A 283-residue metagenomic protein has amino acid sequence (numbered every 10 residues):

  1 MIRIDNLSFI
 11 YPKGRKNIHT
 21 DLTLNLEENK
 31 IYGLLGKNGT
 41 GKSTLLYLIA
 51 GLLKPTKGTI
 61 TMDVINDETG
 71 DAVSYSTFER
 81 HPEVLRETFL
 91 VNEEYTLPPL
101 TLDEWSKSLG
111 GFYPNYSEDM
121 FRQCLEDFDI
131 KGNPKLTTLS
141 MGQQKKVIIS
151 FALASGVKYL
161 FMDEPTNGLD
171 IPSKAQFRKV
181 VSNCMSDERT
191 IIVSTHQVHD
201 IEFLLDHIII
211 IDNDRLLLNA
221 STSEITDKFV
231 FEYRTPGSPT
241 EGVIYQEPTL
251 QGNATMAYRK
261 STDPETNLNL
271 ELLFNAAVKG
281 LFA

Functional and structural regions predicted by a protein language model:
M1-L24, E28-K30, T69-D71: A short, flexible loop at the N-terminus of ABC-type nucleotide-binding domains that lies
Y32-K37: The feature captures the beta-strand-to-loop junction immediately N-terminal to the Walker
G41, G58-V84: Conserved ABC transporter NBD signature motif
A50: Helix-to-loop junction immediately C-terminal to a conserved catalytic motif
P82-E83, L90-V147: ABC-family P-loop ATPase nucleotide-binding domains
L160-E164: Catalytic Walker B motif of ABC-type/P-loop ATPase nucleotide-binding domains
Q176-I192, H196-M256: ABC transporter nucleotide-binding domain
I244-A283: C-terminal coupling/interaction segments
